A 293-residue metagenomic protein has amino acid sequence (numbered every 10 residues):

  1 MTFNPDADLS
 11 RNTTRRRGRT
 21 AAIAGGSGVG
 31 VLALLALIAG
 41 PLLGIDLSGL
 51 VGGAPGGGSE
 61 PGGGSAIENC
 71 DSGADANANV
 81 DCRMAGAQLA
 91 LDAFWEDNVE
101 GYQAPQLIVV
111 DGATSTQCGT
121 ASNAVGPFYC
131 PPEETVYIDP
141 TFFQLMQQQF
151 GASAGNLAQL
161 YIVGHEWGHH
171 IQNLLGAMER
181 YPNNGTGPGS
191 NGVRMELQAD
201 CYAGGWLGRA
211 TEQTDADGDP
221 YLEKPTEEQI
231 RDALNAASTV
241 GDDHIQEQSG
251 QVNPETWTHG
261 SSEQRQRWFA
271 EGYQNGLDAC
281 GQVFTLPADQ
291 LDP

Functional and structural regions predicted by a protein language model:
M1-S65: N-terminal low-structure segments adjacent to metalloprotease catalytic domains across cellular compartments
T2-R16, P188-G218: Post-HExxH zinc-binding segment in Zn-dependent metallohydrolases
D46-G53, A113-D139: Catalytic zinc-binding patch centered on the HExxH motif and its immediate surroundings that defines zinc-dependent
C82-Q88, D92-E100, Q198-D243: Short helix/loop segments within enzyme catalytic domains that coordinate or immediately flank catalytic cofactors
W95, I138, Y161-L174, E196-D200 (+1 more regions): Active-site recognition of the HExxH zinc-binding catalytic motif
Q144-Y161, G187-V193: Short pre-active-site segment immediately N-terminal to the catalytic Zn-binding motif
N173-E196: Post-HEXXH active-site segment of zinc metalloproteases
D243-P293: Pan-zinc metallopeptidase signature
